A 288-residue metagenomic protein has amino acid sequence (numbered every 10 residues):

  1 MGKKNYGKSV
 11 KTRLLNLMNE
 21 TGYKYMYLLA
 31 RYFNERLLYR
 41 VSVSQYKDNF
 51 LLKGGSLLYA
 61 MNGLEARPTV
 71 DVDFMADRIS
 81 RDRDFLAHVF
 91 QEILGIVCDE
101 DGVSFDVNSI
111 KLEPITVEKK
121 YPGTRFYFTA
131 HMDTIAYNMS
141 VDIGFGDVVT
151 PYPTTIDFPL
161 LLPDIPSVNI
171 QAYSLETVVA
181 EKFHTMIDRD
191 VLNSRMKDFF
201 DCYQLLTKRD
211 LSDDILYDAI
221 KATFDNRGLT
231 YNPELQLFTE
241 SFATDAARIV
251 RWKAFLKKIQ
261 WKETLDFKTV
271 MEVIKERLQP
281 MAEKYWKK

Functional and structural regions predicted by a protein language model:
M1-F50, A60-P68, V72, A76-K288: Structured mid-to-C-terminal alpha-helical surface segments
L52-S56: Glycine-rich beta-strand-to-loop/alpha-helix junction loops that act as flexible
